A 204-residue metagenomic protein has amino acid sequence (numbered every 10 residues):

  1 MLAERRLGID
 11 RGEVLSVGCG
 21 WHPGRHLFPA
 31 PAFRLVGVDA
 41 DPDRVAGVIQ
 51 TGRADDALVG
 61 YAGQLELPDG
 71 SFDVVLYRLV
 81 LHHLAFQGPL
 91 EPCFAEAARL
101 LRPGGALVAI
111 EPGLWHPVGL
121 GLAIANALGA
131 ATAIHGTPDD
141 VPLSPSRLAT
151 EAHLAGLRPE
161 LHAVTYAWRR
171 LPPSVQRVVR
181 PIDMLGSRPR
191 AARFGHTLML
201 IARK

Functional and structural regions predicted by a protein language model:
M1-R11, P23: Conserved alpha-helix/loop element of class I SAM-dependent methyltransferases that forms part of the SAM/SAH-binding
L15-S16, G20-Q64: Class I SAM-dependent methyltransferase SAM/SAH-binding core
L76: A conserved beta-strand element that flanks and buttresses the S-adenosyl-L-methionine
L79-H83: Short catalytic micro-motifs in class I SAM-dependent methyltransferases
E91-P103: A short glycine-rich, Lys/Arg-flanked "PGG" loop and its adjoining helix->strand segment in the class I
V108-A130: Conserved class I S-adenosyl-L-methionine
D139-G156: Short alpha-helix
P159-K204: A C-terminal cap/extension of S-adenosyl-L-methionine-dependent methyltransferases that defines the acceptor-substrate
